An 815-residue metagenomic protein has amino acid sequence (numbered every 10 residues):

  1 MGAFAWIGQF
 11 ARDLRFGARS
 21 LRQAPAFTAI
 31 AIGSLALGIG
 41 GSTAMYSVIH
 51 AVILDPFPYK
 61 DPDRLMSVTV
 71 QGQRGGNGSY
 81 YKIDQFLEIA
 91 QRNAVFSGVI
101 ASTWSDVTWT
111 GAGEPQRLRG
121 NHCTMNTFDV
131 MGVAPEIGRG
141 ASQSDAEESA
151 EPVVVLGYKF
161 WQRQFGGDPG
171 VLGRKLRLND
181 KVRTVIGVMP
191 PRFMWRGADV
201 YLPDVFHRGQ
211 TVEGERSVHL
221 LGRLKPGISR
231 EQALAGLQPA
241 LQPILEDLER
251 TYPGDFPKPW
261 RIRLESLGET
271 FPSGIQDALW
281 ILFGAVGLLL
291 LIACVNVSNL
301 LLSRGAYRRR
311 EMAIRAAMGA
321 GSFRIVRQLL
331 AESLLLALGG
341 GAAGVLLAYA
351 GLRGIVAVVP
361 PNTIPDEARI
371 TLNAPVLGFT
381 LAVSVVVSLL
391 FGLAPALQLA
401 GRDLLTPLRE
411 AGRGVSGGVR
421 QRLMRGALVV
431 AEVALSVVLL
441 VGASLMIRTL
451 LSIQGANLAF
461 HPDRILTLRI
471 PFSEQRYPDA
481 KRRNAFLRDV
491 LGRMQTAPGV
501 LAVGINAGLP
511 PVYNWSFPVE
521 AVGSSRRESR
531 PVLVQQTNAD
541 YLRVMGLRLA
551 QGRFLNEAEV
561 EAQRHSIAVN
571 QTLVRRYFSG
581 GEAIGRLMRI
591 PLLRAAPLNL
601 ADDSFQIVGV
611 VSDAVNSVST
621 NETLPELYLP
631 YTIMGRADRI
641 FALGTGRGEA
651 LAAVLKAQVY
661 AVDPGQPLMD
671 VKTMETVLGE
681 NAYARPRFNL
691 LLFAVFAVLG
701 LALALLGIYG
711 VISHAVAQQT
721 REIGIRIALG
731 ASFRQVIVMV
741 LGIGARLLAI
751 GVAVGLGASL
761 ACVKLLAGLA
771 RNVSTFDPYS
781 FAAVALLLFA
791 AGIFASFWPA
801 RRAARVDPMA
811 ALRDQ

Functional and structural regions predicted by a protein language model:
M1-T28, L267-P272, L300-R327, A331 (+4 more regions): Alpha-helical transmembrane segments of integral membrane proteins
P25-V52, P56, I292-V295, A337-A342 (+4 more regions): Short, strongly hydrophobic transmembrane alpha-helices
M45-V48, S298, L334-P407, R448 (+1 more regions): Small-residue-rich transmembrane alpha-helices
M45-V70, R92-V95, A134, M194 (+8 more regions): Membrane-proximal juxtamembrane linkers immediately C-terminal to transmembrane helices
I49-S67, Q71, M194-W195, D199-R208 (+10 more regions): Short juxtamembrane loops and helix-capping segments at transmembrane helix boundaries of multi-pass membrane proteins
F57-D106, S217-L221, E265, I453 (+1 more regions): Membrane-proximal extracellular/periplasmic loop immediately following the first transmembrane helix
G120-S142, P152-W280, R353-A357, G442 (+1 more regions): Mid-to-C-terminal secondary-structure elements that act as membrane-proximal/extracytoplasmic interface segments
A293-A337, V415, G707-L748, V752 (+1 more regions): Interfacial "coupling" helices/loops that link adjacent transmembrane helices in transporter permeases
